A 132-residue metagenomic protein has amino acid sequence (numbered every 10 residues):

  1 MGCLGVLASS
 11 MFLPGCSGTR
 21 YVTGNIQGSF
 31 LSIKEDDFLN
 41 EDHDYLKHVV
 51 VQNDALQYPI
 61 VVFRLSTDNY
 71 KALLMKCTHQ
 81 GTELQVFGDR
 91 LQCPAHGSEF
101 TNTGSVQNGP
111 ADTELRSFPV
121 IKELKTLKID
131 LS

Functional and structural regions predicted by a protein language model:
M1-S17: N-terminal export signals
C16-K76, E83-F87, E114-S132: N-terminal pre-ligand scaffold of iron-sulfur
C77, C93: Short cysteine-rich clusters marking metal-coordination/redox-active sites
Q80, H96: Short Cys/His-rich metal-coordination motifs, predominantly Zn2+-binding knuckles/fingers
F87-Q92, G104-N108: Short cysteine/histidine-rich zinc-coordinating motifs and their immediately flanking basic loops
S105-D112, E123: Exported/periplasmic cell-wall-interacting domains
